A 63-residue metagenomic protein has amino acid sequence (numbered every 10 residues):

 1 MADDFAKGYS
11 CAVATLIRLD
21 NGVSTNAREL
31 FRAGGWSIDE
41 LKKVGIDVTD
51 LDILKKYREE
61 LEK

Functional and structural regions predicted by a protein language model:
M1-K63: Intrinsic-disorder/low-complexity detector
